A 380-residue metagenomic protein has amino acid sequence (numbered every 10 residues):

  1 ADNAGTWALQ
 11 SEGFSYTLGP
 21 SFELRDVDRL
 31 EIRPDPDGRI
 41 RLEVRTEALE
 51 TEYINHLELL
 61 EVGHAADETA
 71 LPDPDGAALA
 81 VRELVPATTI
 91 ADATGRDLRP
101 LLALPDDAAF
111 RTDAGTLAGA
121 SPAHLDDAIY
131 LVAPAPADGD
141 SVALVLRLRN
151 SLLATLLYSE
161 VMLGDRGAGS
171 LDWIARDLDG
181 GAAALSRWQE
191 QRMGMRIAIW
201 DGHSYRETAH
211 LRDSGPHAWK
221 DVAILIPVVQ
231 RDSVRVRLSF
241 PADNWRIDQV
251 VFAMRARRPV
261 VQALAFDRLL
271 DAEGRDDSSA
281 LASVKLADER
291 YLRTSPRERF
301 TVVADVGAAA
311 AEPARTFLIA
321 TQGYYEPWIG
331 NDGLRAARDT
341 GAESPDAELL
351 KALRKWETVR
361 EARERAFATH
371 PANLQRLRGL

Functional and structural regions predicted by a protein language model:
A1-S233, W245-L380: Activation corresponds to long, low-complexity, non-globular regions
R237-W245: Short beta-strand-plus-loop segments that form exposed binding edges in beta-rich domains
